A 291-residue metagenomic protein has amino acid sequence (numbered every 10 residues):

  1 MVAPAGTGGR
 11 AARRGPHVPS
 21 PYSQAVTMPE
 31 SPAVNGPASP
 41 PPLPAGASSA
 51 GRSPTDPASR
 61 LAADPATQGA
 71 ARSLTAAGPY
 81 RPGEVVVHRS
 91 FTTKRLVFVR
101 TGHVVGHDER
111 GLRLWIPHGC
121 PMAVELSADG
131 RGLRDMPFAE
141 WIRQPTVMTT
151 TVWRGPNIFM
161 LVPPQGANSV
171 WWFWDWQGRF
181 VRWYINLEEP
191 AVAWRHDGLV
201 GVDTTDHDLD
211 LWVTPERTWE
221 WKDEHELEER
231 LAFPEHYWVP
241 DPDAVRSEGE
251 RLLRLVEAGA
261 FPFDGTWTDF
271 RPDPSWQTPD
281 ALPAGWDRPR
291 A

Functional and structural regions predicted by a protein language model:
M1-H17, P37-S39, A47-S49: Compositionally biased, low-complexity flexible segments
H17, Y22-Q24: Low-complexity, intrinsically disordered or signal/transmembrane-proximal segments
Q24-G36, P40-G155: Charge-rich, low-complexity N-terminal segments
H107-R110, Q177, V213-E216: Short acidic-glycine loop/turn motifs at beta-strand connectors
G111-R113, F180, W219: Hydrophobic residues embedded in beta-strands of well-ordered beta-sheets
V152-L209: Structured beta-strand/loop patches that form or line metal/cofactor-binding pockets in enzymes
H207-L255: A hydrophobic, small-residue-rich beta->alpha segment in the mid-to-C-terminal subdomain of diverse proteins
S247-A291: Cysteine/selenocysteine-centered motifs that mediate thiol-based redox chemistry or coordinate metal-sulfur cofactors
